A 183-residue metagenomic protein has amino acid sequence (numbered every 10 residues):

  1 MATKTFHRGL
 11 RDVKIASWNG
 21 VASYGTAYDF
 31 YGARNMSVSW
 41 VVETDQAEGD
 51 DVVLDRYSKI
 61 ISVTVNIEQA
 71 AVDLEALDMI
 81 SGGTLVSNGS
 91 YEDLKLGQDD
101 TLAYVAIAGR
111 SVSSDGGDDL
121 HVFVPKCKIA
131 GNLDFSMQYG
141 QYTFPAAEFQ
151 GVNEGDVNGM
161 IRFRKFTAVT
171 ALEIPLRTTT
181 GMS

Functional and structural regions predicted by a protein language model:
M1, F6, R11-K14, A171-S183: Membrane-insertive, pore-forming/entry segments and their flanking low-complexity regions
A2-I80, C127-F144: Solvent-exposed edge beta-strands and adjacent loop segments that serve as assembly or binding interfaces
K4-S17, A103-A108, L120-P125, M160-R162: Ordered hydrophobic segments in well-structured contexts
V21-G25, A108-G117, F163-V169: Acidic Ser/Thr/Pro-rich low-complexity disordered segments that often serve as glycosylated linkers/stalks around
A47-D51, S87-K95, T179-S183: Surface-exposed ligand/attachment interfaces on beta-rich extracellular proteins
T64-D119: Structured, beta-strand-rich domain cores that present glycine/charged loop surfaces used to bind extended ligands
F123-S183: Mixed-charge, glycine-accented linear interaction segment located at domain edges/termini
